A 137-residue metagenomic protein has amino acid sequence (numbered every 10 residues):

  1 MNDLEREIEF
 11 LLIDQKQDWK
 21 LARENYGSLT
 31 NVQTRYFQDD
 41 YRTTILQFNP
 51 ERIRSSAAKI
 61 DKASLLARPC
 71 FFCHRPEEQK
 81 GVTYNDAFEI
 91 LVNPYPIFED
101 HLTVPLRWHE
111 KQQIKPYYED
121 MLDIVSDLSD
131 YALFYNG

Functional and structural regions predicted by a protein language model:
M1-P116, L128-Y131: Active-site microenvironments that recognize anionic phosphate/pyrophosphate groups
D120-L122: A gly/proline- and charged-residue-enriched helix-loop-helix capping module
Y131-G137: A short glycine-rich, hydrophobically flanked beta-strand micro-motif that places a catalytic Asp/Glu for divalent metal
